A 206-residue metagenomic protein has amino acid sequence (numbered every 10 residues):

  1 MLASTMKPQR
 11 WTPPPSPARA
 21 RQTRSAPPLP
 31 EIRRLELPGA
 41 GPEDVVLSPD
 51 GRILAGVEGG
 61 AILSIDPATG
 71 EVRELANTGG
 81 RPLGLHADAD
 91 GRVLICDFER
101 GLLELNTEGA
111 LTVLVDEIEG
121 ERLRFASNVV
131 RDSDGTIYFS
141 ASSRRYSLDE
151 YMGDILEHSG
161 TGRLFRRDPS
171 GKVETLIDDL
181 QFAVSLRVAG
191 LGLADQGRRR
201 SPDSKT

Functional and structural regions predicted by a protein language model:
M1-T206: Sequence-structural signature of mature extracellular/luminal beta-sheet repeat domains, prominently beta-propellers
